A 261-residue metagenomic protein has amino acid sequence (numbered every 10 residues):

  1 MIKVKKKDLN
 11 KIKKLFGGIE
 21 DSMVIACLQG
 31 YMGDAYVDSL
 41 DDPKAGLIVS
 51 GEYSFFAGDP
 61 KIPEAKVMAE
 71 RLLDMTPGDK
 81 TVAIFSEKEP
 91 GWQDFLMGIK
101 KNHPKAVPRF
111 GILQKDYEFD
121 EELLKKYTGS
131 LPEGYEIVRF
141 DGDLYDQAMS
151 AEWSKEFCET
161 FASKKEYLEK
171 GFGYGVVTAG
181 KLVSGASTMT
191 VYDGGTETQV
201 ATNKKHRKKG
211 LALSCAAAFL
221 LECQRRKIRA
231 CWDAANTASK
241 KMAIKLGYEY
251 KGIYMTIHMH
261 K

Functional and structural regions predicted by a protein language model:
M1-D21, E118-K164: Short amphipathic alpha-helix that is part of the acyltransferase structural core
V4-K7, K13-K14, I19-E87, T178 (+2 more regions): Conserved donor-binding loop and adjoining core beta-sheet/short helix segment in diverse acyl/aminoacyl transferases
S39-K44, I48-Y145, I257-H258: Acyl-donor-binding surface of acyltransferase catalytic domains
E64-L72, K208-L221, K241, K245: Conserved acetyl-CoA-binding loop-helix of GNAT-fold acetyltransferases
P77-K88, C223-A235: Conserved GNAT acetyl-CoA-binding A-motif
G91-P104, L213, A235-I253: Conserved active-site alpha-helix within GNAT-family acetyltransferase domains
D143-A201, K205-K208: A mid-sequence, solvent-exposed acidic-amphipathic segment
F219, N236, T256: Residue-level "edge-of-site" marker
